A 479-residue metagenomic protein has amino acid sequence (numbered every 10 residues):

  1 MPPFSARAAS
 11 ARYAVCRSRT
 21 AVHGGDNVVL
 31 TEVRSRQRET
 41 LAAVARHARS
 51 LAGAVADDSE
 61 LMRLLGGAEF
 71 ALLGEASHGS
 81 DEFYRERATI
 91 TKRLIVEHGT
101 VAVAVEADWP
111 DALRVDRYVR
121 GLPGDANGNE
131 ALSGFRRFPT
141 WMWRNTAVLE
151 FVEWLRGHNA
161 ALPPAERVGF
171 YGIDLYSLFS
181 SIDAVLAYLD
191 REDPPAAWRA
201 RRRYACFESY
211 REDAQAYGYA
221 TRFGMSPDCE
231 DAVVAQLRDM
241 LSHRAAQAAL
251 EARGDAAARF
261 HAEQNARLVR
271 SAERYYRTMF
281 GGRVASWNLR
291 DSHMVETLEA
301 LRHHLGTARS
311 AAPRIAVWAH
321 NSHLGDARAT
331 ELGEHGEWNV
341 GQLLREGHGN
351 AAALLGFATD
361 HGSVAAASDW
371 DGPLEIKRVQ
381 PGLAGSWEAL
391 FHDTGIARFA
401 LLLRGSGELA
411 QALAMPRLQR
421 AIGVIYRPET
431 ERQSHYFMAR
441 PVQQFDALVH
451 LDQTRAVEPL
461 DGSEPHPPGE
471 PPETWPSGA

Functional and structural regions predicted by a protein language model:
S5-R19: Low-acidity, Ser/Thr- and Arg-rich intrinsically disordered low-complexity segments
R19-A479: Structured catalytic-domain cores with a bias toward divalent-metal coordination
